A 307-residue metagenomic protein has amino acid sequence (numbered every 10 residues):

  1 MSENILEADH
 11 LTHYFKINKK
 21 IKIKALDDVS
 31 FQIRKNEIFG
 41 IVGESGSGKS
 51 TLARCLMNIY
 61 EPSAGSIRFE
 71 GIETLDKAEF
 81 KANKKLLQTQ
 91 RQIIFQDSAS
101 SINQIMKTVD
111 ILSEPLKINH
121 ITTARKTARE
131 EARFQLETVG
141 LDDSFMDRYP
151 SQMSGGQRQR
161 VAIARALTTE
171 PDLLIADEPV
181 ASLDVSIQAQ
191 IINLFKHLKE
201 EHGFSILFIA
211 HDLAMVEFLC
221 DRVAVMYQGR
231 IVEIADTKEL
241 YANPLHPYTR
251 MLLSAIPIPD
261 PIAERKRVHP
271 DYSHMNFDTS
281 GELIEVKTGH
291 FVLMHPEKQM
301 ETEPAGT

Functional and structural regions predicted by a protein language model:
E3-N4, D236-P304: Short catalytic/signature loops enriched in Gly
M57: Helix-to-loop junction immediately C-terminal to a conserved catalytic motif
G65-D76: Conserved ABC transporter NBD signature motif
K126-S144, L253: Conserved ABC ATPase "signature" region
T168-D172: A short, proline-enriched helix->beta-strand linker immediately N-terminal to the Walker B motif in ABC-type P-loop
V216-F218: A short, surface-exposed alpha-helical micro-motif characterized by mixed small hydrophobic and charged/polar residues
